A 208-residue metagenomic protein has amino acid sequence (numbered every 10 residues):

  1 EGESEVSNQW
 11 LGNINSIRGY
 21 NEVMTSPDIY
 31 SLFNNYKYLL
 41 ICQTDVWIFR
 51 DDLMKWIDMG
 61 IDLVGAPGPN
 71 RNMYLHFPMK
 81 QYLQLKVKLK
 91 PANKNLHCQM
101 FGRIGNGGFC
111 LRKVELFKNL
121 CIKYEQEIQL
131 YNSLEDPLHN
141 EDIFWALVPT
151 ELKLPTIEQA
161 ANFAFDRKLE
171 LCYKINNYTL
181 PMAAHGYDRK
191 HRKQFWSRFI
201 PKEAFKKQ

Functional and structural regions predicted by a protein language model:
E1-K37: Active-site-proximal specificity loops/subdomain of glycosyltransferases
Y20-E22, H76-Y82, F109, K193 (+1 more regions): Pol beta-like nucleotidyltransferase catalytic core
M24-D28, R50-D52, L96-H97: A generic local structural motif
T25-D28, K55, L63, L116 (+1 more regions): Alpha-helical elements of Rossmann-like donor-binding domains used by nucleotide-donor carbohydrate transfer enzymes
Y36-F49: Short beta-strand-to-loop acidic/aromatic patch adjacent to the donor-nucleotide binding site
V46-K90: Conserved donor-nucleotide/metal-binding helix-loop-beta segment in metal-dependent transferases, i.e., the alpha-helix
P91-Q208: Catalytic core and acceptor-binding pocket of nucleotide-sugar-dependent glycosyltransferases
